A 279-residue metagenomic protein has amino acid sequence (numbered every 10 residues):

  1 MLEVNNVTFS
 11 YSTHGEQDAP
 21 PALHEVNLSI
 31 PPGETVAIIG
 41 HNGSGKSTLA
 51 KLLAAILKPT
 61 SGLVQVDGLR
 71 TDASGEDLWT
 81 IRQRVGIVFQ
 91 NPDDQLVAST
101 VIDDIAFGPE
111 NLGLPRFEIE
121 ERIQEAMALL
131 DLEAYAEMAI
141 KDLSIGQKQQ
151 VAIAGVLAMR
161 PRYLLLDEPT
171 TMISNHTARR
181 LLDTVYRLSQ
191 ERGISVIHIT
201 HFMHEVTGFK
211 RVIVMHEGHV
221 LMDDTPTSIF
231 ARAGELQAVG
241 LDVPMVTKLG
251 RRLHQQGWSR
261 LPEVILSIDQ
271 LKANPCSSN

Functional and structural regions predicted by a protein language model:
I39-H41: The feature captures the beta-strand-to-loop junction immediately N-terminal to the Walker
A54: Helix-to-loop junction immediately C-terminal to a conserved catalytic motif
L63-T80: ABC ATPase NBD Q-loop/coupling interface
F117-Y135: Conserved ABC ATPase "signature" region
A139-L143, Q147: Conserved ABC ATPase signature
L164-D167: Catalytic Walker B motif of ABC-type/P-loop ATPase nucleotide-binding domains
G218-H219: Conserved ABC ATPase "signature" C-loop
